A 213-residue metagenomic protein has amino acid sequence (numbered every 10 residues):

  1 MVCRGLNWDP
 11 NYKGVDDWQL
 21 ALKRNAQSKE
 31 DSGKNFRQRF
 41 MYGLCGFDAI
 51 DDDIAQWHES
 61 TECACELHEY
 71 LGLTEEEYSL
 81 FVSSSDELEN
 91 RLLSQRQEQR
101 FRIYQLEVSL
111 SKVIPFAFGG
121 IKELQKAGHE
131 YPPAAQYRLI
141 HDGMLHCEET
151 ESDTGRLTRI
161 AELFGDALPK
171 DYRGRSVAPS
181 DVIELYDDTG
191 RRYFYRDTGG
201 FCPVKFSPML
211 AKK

Functional and structural regions predicted by a protein language model:
V2-L6, K212-K213: Non-Sec secretion/translocation targeting segments of pathogen effectors
P10-I54: Short terminal alpha-helical segments
W18-Q19, K23-K34, E89-R100, S207-K212: Low-complexity, Pro/Thr/Ser/Gly/Ala-rich linker/spacer regions in secreted, extracellular modular proteins
Q38-Q95: Amphipathic alpha-helical packing elements
H68, E98-F101, R191: Sequence-level motif detector for i,i+2 pairs with an aromatic at +2
Y70-L73, Y78-R91, R173-M209: Short, compact, well-ordered microdomains
R96-E151: Extended boundary segments
A127-Y186: Short, conserved turn/kink motifs that form compact alpha/beta structural patches or helix kinks used as
